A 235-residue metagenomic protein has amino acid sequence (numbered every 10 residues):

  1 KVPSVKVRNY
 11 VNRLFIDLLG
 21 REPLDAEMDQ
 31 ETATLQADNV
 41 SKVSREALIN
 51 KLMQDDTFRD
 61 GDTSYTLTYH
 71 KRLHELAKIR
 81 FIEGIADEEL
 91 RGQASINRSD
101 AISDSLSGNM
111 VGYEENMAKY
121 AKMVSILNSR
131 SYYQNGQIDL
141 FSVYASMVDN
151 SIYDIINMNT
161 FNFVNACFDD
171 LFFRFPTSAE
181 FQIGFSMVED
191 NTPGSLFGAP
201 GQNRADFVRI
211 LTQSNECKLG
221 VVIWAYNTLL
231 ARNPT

Functional and structural regions predicted by a protein language model:
K1-T235: Composition-driven recognition of low-complexity segments enriched in small/aliphatic/hydroxylated residues
